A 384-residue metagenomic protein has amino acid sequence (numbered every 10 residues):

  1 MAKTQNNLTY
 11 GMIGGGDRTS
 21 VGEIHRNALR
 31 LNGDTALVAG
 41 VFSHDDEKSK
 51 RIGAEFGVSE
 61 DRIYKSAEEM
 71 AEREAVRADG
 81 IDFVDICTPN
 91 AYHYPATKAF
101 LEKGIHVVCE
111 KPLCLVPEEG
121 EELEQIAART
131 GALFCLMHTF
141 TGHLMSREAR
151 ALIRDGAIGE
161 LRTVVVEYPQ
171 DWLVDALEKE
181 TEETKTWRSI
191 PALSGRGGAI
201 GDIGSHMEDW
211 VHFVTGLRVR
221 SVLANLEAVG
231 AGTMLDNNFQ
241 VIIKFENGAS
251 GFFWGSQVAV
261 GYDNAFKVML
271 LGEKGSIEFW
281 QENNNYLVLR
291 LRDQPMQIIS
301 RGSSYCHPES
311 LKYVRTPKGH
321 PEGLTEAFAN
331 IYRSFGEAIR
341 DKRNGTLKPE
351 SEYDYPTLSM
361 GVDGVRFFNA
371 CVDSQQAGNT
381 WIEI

Functional and structural regions predicted by a protein language model:
M1-N6, S334-I384: C-terminal helix-rich "cap/oligomerization" subdomain common to oxidoreductases
M1-V58: N-terminal Rossmann-like dinucleotide-binding module
F42, D85-I86, C109, V166: Redox-cofactor binding/interface segments in oxidoreductases and associated redox assembly factors
R62-I81: A structured beta-alpha segment of the ubiquitous adenosine-cofactor-binding alpha/beta core
Y64, G201-Y286: Glycine-rich, aromatic-lined ligand/substrate-binding cores of catalytic and carbohydrate-binding domains
F83, P89-T141, G156: Beta-strand-loop-alpha-helix segment that lines the small-molecule cofactor/substrate pocket of alpha/beta enzymes
L133, F140-T233, L287, G378: Predominantly a Rossmann-like dinucleotide-binding segment in NAD(P)-dependent oxidoreductases
F213, F245, M269, K274-Y355 (+1 more regions): C-terminal glycine/acidic-rich active-site capping loop/insertion
